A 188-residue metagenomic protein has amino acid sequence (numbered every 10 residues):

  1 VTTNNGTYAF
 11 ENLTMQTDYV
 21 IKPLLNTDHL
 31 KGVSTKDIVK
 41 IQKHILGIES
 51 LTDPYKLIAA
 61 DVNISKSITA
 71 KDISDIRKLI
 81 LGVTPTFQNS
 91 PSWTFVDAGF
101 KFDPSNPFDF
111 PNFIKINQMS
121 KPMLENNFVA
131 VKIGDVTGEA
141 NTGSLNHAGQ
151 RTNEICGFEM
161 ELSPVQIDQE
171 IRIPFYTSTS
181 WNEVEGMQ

Functional and structural regions predicted by a protein language model:
V1-P164: Cellulosome-associated attachment modules in secreted, modular CAZymes
V165-Q188: Low-complexity, serine/threonine/proline/glycine-rich extracellular segments that form mucin-like
